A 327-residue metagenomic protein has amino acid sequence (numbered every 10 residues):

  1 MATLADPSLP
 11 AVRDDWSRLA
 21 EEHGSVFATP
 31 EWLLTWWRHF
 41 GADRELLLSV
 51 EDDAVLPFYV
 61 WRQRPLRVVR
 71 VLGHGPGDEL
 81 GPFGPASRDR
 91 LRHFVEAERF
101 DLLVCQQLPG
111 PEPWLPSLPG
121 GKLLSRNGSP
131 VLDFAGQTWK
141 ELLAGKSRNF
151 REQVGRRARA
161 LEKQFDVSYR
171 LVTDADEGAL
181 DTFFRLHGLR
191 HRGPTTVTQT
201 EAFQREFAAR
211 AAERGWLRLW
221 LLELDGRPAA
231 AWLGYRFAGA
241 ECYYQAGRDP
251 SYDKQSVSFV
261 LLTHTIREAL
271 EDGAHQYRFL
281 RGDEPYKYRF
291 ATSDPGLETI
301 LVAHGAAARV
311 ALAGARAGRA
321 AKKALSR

Functional and structural regions predicted by a protein language model:
M1-L4, L325-R327: Short, low-complexity, intrinsically disordered N-terminal peptides in bacterial proteins
A2-V68, L108-S129, Q137, E141-K254: A conserved beta-strand-loop-helix scaffold within acyl/acetyltransferase catalytic domains
G24, E96-R99, D166, S326-R327: Short, flexible coil/linker elements and helix-boundary hinge sites characteristic of intrinsically disordered
A42, L46, A209-E213, A269 (+3 more regions): Alpha-helix boundary/capping detector
W61-R126, A238-D294: Acyl-donor binding region in acyl/amide transferases
A86, T173, L301-H304: Residues at the C-termini of beta-strands that transition into short coil/loop
L115-E141, G145, A274-R327: Active-site/acyl-donor-binding loops of N-acyltransferases
